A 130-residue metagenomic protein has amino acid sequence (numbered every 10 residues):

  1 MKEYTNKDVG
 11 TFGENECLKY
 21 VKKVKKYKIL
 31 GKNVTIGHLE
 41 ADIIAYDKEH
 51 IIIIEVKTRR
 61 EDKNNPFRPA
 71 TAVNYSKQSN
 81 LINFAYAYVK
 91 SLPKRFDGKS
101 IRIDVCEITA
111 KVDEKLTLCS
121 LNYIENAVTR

Functional and structural regions predicted by a protein language model:
M1-K32: Acidic-basic catalytic patches of nuclease active cores, encompassing PD-(D/E)XK and other metal-cofactor nuclease
D8, F12, H38, R68 (+1 more regions): Residues at secondary-structure transition points
Y20, N83, S120: Surface-exposed interaction regions that form or flank ligand-binding interfaces
K32-I36, A41: Mixed-charge, glycine-accented linear interaction segment located at domain edges/termini
I43-D62, L81: Conserved catalytic cores of phosphodiester-cleaving nucleases, focusing on short active-site segments
T58-T109: Catalytic cores of nucleic-acid endonucleases
E107-R130: Short, low-complexity, polybasic intrinsically disordered segments
